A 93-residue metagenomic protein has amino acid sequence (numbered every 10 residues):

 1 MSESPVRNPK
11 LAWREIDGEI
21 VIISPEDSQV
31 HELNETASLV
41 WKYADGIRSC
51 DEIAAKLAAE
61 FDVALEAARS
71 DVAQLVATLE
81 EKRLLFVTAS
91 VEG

Functional and structural regions predicted by a protein language model:
M1-P25: Long, low-complexity, charged/polar intrinsically disordered regions in eukaryotic proteins
E26-G93: Long, charge-rich, low-complexity alpha-helical segments
